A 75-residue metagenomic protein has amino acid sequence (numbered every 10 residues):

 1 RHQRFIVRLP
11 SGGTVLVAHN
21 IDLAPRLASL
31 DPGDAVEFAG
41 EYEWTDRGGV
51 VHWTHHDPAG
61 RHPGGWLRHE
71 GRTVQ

Functional and structural regions predicted by a protein language model:
R1-H19: OB-fold (S1/OB) nucleic-acid-binding surfaces
H2-V7, A39, E43, H55-H56: Short histidine
Q3, G13, P32-D34, P63: Envelope-exposed proteins and targeting segments
V7-R8, V36, L67: Short aromatic-centered micro-motifs
G12-V15, D22-P25, Y42-R47, T73-V74: Solvent-exposed loop/turn segments at secondary-structure junctions within structured extracellular/periplasmic domains
N20, S29, E41, V50-H52: Residue-level preference for alpha-helix termini and adjacent loops
L23-A39: Short nucleic-acid-contacting surface segments enriched for D/E, G, S/T with interspersed K/R
E43-Q75: OB-fold/S1-family single-stranded nucleic acid-binding modules
